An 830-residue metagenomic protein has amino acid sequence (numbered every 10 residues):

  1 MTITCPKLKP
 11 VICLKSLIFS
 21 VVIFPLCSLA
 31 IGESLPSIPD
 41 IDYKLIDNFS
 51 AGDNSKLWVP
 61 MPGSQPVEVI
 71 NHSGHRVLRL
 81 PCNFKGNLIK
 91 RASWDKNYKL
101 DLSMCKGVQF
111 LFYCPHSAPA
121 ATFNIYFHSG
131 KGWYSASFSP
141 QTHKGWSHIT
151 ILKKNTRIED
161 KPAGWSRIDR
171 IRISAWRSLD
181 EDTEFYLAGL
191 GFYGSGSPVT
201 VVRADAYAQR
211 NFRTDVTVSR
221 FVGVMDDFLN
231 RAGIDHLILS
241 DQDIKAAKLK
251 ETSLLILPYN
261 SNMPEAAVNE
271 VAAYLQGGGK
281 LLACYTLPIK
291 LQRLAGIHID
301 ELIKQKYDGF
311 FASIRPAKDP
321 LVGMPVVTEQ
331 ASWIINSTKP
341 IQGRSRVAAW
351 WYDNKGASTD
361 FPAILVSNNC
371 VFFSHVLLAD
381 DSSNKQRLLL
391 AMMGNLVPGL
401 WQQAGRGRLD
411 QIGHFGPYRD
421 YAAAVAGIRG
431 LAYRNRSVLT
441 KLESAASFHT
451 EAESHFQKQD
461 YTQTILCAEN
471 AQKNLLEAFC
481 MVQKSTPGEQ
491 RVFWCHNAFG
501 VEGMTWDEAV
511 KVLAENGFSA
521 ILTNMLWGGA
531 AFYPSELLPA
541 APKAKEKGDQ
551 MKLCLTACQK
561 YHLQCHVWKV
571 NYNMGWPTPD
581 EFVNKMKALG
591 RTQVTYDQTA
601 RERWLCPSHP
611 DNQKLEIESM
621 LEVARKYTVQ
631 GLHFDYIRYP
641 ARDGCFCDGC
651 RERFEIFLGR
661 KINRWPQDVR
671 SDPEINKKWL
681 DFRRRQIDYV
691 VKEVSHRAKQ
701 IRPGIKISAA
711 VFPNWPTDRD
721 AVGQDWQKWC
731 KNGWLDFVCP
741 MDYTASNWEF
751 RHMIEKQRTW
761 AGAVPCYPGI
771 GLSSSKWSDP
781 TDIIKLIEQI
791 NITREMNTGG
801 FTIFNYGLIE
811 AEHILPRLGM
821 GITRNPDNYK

Functional and structural regions predicted by a protein language model:
K56-P60, K90, F310-S383: Catalytic beta-strand/loop cores that center a nucleophilic Ser/Cys/Thr and support acyl-enzyme chemistry
Q65-K90: Short carbohydrate-recognition loop motifs
C82-P162, R167, W176-Y186, G191-Y193 (+1 more regions): Extracellular ligand-binding interfaces
G196-T200, V224-F228, A357-V482, L815 (+1 more regions): Extracellular ligand-binding/catalytic regions of CAZymes and related secreted enzymes and adhesion modules
N211-A295: Helical hinge/lid and interdomain linker segments adjacent to catalytic or ligand-binding clefts that mediate domain
S261-I334, G343-V347, N354: A glycine-rich, often tryptophan-bearing local segment used as a flexible ligand/cofactor-contacting loop or short
G488-V492, H566-Y627: Active-site-adjacent "subsite" loops/lids of carbohydrate-active enzymes
W734-F750, Q757, V764-K830: Substrate-binding cleft of secreted/luminal carbohydrate-active enzymes
